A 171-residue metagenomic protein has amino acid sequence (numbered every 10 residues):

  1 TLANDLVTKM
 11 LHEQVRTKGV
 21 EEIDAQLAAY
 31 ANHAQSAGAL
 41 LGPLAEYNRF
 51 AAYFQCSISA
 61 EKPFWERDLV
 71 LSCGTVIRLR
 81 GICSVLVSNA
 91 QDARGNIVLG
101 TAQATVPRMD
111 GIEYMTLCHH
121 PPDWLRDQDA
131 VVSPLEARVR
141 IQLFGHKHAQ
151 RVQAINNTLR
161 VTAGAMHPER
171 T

Functional and structural regions predicted by a protein language model:
T1, I82, H119, G145-H146: Active-site glycine-centered loops adjacent to acidic/histidine catalytic or metal-binding residues that shape
T1-D92: Extended active-site neighborhood of metal-dependent phosphoesterases/phosphodiesterases
G74, P122-T171: Conserved beta-sheet core of the metallophosphoesterase superfamily
V76-S88, M115-H119, L159-A165: Active-site-proximal beta-strand elements of phosphoester/diester hydrolases
A90-R94, L125-Q128: Active-site-adjacent loop/helix micro-motif of nuclease/hydrolase catalytic cores
N96-P107, Q128: Well-ordered, non-membrane alpha-helical segments in soluble/globular domains
A102-D110, S133-E136: Alpha-helix C-terminal capping segments
M109-W124: Short acidic, glycine-rich surface-loop motifs adjacent to enzyme active sites
